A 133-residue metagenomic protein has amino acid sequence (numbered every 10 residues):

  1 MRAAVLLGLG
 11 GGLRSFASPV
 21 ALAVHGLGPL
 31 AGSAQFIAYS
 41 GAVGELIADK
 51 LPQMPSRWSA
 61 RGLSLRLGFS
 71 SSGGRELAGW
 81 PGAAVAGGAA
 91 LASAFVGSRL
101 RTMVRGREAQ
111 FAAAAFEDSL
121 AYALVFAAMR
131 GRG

Functional and structural regions predicted by a protein language model:
M1-G133: Short amphipathic, positively biased membrane-proximal segments that drive organelle/inner-membrane targeting
